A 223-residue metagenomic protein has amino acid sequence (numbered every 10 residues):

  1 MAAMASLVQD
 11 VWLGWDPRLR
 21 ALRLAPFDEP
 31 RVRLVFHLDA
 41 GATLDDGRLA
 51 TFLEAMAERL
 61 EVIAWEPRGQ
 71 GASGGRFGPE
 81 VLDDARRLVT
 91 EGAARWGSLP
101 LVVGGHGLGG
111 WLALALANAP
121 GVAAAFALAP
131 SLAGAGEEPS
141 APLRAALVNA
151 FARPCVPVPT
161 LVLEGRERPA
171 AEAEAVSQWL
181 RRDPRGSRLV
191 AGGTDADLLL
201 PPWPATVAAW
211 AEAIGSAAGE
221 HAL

Functional and structural regions predicted by a protein language model:
M1-P26: N-terminal cap/lid segment of alpha/beta-hydrolase-fold proteins
A40-L53: The serine-hydrolase catalytic nucleophile loop
M56-A72: Conserved alpha/beta-hydrolase
R76-R95: Alpha/beta-hydrolase active-site loop
G105-G109, A113: Gly/Ala-rich beta-loop-alpha elbow adjacent to hydrolase catalytic centers
A127-A135: Active-site nucleophile loop of the alpha/beta-hydrolase fold
A135-R181: The feature captures the conserved acid-bearing segment of alpha/beta-hydrolase catalytic domains
T194-P204: Catalytic histidine-centered segment of alpha/beta-hydrolase-like enzymes
